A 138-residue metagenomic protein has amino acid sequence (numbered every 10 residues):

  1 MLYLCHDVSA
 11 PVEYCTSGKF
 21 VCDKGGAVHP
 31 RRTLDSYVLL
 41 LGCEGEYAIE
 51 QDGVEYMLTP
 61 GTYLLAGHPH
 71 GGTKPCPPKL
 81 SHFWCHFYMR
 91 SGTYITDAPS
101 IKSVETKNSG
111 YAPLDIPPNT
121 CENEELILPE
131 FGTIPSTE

Functional and structural regions predicted by a protein language model:
M1-D23, Y63-L65, G71-E138: A hydrophobic/aromatic-rich effector-binding and dimerization subdomain of bacterial HTH-type transcriptional regulators
K19-V21, C43, Q51: Residue-level signal for short segments within beta-strands and strand-turn junctions of well-structured beta-sheet
G25, Y47-I49, T93: Residue-level signal for secondary-structure boundary sites
G26-L34, E50-G53, T73-P77: Short histidine-centered beta-strand/loop micro-motifs that create catalytic or ligand/metal-coordination sites
T33-I49: Short, conserved beta-strand element in jelly-roll/cupin
G45-Y47, V54, H70: Short acidic/polar mixed-charge low-complexity motifs
G53-L65: Short acidic-glycine-tyrosine-enriched beta hairpin
